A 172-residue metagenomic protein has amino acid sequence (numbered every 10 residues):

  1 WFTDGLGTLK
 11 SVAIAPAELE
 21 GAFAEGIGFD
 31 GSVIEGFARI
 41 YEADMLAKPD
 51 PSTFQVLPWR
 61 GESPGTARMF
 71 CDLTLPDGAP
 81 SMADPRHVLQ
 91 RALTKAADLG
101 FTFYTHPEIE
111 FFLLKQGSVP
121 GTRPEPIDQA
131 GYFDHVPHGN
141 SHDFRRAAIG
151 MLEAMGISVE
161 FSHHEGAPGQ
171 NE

Functional and structural regions predicted by a protein language model:
W1-E172: Glycine-rich, acidic/polar active-site loops that bind/position phosphate-bearing ligands
